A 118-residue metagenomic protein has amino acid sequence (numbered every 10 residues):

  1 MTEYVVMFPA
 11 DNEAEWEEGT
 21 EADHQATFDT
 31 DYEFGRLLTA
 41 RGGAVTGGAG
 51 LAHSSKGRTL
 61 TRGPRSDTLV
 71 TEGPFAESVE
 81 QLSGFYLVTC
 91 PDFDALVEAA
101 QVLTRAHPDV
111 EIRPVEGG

Functional and structural regions predicted by a protein language model:
M1-G118: Conserved, structured core segments of small domains
